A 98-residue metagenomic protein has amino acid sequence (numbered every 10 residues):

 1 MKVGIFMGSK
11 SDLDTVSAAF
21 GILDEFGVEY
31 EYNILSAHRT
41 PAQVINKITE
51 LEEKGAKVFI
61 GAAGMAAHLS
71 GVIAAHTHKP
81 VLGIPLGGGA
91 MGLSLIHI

Functional and structural regions predicted by a protein language model:
M1-E31, S36-A37: Glycine-rich phosphate/diphosphate-binding loop of Rossmann-like nucleotide-binding domains
D12-V16, P41-A42, A63-V72, A90-S94: Short glycine/serine/threonine-rich phosphate/pyrophosphate-binding segments that cradle anionic phosphate groups
A18-A19, L23, A42-K47, V81 (+3 more regions): Generic alpha-helix signal with a bias toward terminal, lower-confidence helices and secondary-structure junctions
Y32-E52: N-terminal beta-loop-helix "entrance" segment that forms/cooperates in small-molecule cofactor or anionic ligand
K47-G89: Glycine-rich phosphate-binding loop
I96-I98: Conserved small/polar residues in nucleotide/adenosyl-binding loops
